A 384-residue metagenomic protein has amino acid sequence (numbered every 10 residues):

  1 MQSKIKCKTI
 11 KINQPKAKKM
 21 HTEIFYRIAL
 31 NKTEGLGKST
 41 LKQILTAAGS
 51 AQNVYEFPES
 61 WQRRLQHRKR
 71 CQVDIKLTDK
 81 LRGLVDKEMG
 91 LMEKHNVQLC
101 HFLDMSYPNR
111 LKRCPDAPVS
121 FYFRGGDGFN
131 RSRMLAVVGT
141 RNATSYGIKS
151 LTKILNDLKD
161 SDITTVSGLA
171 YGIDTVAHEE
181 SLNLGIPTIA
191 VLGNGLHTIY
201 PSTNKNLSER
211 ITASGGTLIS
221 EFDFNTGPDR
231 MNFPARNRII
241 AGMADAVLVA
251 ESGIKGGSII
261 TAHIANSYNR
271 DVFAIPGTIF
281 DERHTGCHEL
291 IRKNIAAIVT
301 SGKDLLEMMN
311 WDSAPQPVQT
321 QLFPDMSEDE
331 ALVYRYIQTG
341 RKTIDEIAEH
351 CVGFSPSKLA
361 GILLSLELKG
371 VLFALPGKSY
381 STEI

Functional and structural regions predicted by a protein language model:
K4-M105, L290, I344, K369-I384: Short, small/acidic-rich helices and loops at N termini and domain boundaries of DNA replication/processing enzymes
Q14-H21, H101-I384: Glycine-biased, small-residue-rich flexible motifs in mid-sequence functional cores and linkers
